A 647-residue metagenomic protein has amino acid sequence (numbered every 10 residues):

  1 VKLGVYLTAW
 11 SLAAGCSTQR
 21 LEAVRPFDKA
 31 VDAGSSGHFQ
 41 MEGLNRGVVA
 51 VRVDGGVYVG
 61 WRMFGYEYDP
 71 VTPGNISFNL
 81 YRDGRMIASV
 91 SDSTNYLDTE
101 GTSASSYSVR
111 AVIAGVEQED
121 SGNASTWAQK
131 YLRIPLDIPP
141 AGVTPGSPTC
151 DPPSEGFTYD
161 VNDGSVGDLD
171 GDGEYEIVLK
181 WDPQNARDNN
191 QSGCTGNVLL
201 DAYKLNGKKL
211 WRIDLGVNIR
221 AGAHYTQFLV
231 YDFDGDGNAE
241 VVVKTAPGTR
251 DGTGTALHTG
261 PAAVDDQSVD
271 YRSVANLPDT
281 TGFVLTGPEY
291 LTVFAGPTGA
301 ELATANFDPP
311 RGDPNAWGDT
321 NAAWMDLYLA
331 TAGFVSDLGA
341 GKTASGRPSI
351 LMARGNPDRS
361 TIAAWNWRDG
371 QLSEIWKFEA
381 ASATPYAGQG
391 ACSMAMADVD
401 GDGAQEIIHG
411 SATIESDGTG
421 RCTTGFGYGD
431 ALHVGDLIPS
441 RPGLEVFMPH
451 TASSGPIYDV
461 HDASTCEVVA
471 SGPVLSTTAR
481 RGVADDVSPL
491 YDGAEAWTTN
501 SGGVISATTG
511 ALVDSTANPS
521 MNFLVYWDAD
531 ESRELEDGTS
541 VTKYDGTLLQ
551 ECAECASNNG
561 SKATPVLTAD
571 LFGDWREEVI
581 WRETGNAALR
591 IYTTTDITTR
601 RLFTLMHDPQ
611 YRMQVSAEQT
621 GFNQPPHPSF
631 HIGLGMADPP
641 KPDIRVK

Functional and structural regions predicted by a protein language model:
K2-A14: Bacterial N-terminal signal peptides
G15-G34: Bacterial Sec-dependent N-terminal signal peptides
G34-G43, Y68, S91, L97-K647: Beta-propeller-forming repeat regions
R46, G55-V59: Structural beta-strand segments of beta-rich domains
A50, V59-G60, V109: Long terminal accessory regions outside catalytic cores
V51-G55, V90, A344: Short, ordered beta-strand-loop transition motifs
G60-A104: Recognizes extended acidic, P/S/T-rich segments that occur within or adjacent to Ig-like beta-sandwich modules
